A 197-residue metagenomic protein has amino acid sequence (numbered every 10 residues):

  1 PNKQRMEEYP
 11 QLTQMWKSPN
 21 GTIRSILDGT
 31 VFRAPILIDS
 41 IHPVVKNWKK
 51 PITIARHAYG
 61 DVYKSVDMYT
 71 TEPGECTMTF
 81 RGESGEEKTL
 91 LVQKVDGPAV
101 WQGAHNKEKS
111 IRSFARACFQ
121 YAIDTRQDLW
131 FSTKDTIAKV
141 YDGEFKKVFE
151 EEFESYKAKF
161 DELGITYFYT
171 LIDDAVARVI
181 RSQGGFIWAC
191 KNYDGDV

Functional and structural regions predicted by a protein language model:
P1-E87, Y193-V197: N-terminal glycine-rich phosphate/adenylate-binding segment common to multiple enzyme folds
P1-K3, Y156-V197: Glycine-rich phosphate-binding loop
Q14-G21, K49, N106-S113, V140-V148 (+4 more regions): Conserved active-site and cofactor/substrate-binding residues in soluble primary-metabolism enzymes
G21, G60, T79, S84 (+5 more regions): Structured catalytic/translocation cores of nucleotide/phosphate-coupled proteins
P51, R126-W130, F186-W188: Beta-sheet entry/capping signal
M78-T170: Glycine-rich phosphate/diphosphate-binding loop of Rossmann-like nucleotide-binding domains
